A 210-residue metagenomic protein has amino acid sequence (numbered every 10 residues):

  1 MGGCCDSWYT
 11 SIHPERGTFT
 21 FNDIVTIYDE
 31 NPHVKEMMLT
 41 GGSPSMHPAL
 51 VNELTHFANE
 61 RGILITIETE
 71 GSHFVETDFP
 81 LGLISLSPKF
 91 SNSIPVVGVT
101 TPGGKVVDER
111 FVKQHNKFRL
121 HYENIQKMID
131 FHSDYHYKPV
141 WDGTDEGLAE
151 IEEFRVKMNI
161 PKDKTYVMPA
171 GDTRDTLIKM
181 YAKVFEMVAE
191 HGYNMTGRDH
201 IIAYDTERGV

Functional and structural regions predicted by a protein language model:
M1-D23: Canonical Radical SAM [4Fe-4S] cluster-binding loop centered on the CxxxCxxC motif and its immediate flanking residues
V25, D29, E36, S45-V210: Conserved AdoMet/S-adenosylmethionine-binding subsite of the radical SAM
G41-G42: Active-site beta-strand/loop signature of hydrolases that rely on acidic residues for catalysis
